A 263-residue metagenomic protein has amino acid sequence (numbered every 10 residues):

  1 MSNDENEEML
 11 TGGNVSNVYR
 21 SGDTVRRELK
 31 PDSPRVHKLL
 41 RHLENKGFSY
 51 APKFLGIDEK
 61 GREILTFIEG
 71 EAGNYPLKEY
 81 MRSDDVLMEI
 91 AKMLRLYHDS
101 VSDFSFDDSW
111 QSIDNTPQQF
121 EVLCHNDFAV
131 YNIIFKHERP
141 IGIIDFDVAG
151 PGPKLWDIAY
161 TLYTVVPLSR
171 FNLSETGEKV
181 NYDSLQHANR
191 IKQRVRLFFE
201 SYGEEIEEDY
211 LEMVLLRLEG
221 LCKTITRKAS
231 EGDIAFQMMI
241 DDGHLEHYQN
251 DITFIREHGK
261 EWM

Functional and structural regions predicted by a protein language model:
S2-R41, G73-E79: ATP-binding glycine-rich loop module of kinase domains
S16-R20, D114-A159, P167-L173: Active-site acidic catalytic loop and adjacent metal/ATP-binding pocket of ATP-dependent phosphoryl transfer enzymes
L39-S49, L96-V101: Structural motif at the C-terminus of the N-lobe alphaC helix and the adjacent alphaC-beta4 loop of the Hanks-type
K53-R62: Short beta-strand micro-motifs within the conserved protein kinase catalytic domain, predominantly in the N-lobe
E63-A72: Short pocket-lining segment of the protein kinase catalytic domain that shapes the ATP-binding cleft
P76-W110, E121-N126, Y131, F135-K136 (+2 more regions): Conserved kinase catalytic-core helix
I158-G203, L218-G232: Active-site activation/catalytic loop segments of kinase-like enzymes and analogous catalytic loops in related
C222-M263: ATP/Mg2+ or Mg2+-diphosphate-binding catalytic cores that bind nucleotide phosphates or diphosphates via glycine-rich
